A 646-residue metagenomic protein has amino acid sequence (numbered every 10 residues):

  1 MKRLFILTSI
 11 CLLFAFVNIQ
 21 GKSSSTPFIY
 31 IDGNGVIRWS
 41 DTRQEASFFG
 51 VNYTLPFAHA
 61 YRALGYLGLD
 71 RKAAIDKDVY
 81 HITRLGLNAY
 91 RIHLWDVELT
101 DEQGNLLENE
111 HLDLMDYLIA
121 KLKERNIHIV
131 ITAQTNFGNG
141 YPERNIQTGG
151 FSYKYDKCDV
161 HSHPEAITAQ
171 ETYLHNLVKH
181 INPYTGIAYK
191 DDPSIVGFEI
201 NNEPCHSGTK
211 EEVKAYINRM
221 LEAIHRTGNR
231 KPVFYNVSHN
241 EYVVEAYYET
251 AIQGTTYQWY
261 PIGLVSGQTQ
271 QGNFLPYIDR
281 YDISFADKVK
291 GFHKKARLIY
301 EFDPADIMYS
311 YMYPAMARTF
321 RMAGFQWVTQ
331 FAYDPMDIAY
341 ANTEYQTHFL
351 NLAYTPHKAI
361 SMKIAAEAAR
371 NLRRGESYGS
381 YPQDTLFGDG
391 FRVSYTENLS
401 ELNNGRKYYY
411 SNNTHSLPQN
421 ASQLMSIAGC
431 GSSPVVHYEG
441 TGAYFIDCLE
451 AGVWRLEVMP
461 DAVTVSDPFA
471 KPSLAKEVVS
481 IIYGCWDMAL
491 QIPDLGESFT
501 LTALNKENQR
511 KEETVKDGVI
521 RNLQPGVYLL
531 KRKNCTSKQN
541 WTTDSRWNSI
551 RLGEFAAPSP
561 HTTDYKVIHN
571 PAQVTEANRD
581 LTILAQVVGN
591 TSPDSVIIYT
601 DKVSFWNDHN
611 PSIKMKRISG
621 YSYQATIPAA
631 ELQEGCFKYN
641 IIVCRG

Functional and structural regions predicted by a protein language model:
M1-S23: Bacterial Sec-dependent N-terminal signal peptides
T26-I252: Active-site mouth of glycoside hydrolases
V233-F234, Y242-D306: Glycoside hydrolase catalytic-domain groove-lining segments
S310-D384: Substrate-binding cleft of secreted/luminal carbohydrate-active enzymes
H357-Q419: Catalytic cores of secreted or luminal carbohydrate-active enzymes
L402-E576, C636: Extended non-globular C-terminal regions
N540-G646: Glycan-association/targeting regions that enable binding to alpha-glucans and other polysaccharides
